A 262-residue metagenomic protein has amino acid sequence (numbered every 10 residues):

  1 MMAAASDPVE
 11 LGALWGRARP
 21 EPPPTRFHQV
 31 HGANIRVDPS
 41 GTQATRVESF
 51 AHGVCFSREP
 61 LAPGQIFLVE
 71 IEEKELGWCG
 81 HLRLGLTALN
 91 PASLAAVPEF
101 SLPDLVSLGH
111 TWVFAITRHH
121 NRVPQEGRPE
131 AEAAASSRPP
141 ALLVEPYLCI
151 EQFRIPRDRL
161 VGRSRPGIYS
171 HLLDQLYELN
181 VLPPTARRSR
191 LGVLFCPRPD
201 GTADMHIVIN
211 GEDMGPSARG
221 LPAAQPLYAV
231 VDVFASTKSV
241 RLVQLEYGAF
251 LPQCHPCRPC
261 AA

Functional and structural regions predicted by a protein language model:
M1-A262: PRY/SPRY (B30.2) beta-sandwich protein-interaction domains and their adjacent Ser/Pro/Gly-rich low-complexity linkers
